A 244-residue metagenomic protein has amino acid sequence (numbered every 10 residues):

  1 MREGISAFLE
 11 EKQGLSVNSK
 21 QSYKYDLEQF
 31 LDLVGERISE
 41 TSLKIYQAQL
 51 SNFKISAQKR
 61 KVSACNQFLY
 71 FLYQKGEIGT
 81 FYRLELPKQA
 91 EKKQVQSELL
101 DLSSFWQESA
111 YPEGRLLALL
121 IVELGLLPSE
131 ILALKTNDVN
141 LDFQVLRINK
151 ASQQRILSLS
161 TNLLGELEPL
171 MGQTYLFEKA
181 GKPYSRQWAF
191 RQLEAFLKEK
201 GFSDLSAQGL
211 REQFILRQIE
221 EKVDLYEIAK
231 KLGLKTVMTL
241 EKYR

Functional and structural regions predicted by a protein language model:
E3-E91: N-terminal core-binding DNA-recognition domain of tyrosine recombinases/integrases
I78, K88-S104, S152-T161: DNA breakage-rejoining catalytic core of tyrosine-based enzymes
L99-P128: Basic, Lys/Arg- and aromatic-enriched nucleic-acid-binding interface segment
L117-A118, L126-L134, I215, I228: Alpha-helix N-cap/helix-start motif at helix boundaries, enriched for small hydrophobics
L134-G165: Conserved tyrosine-mediated DNA breakage-rejoining catalytic core shared by Y-recombinases
Q144-I148, R217, Y226-R244: Short functional hotspots where side chains directly engage DNA or cofactors
S160-S203: Active-site/catalytic core of tyrosine-dependent DNA strand-transfer enzymes
E194-K230, L234: Short, basic (Lys/Arg/His-rich) helix/loop patches that form interaction surfaces in the mid-to-C-terminal regions
